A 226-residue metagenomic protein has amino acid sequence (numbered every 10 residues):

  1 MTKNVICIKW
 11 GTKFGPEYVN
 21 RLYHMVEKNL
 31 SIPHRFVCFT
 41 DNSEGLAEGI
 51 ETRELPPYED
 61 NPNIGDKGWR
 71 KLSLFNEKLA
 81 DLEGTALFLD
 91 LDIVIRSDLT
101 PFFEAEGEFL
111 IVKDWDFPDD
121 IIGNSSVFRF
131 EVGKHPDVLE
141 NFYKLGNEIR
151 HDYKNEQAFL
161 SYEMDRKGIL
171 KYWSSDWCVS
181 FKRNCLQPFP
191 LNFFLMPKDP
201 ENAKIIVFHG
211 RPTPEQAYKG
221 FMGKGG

Functional and structural regions predicted by a protein language model:
M1-P62, L79-L82, V132: N-terminal anchoring/stem segment of glycosyltransferases
K9, T40, E54-E59, K113-W115 (+4 more regions): Residues at the C-termini of beta-strands that transition into short coil/loop
I32-D41, T85-L89, I93, F109-V112 (+2 more regions): Short, hydrophobic beta-strand segments that form beta-sheet elements in well-ordered domains
V37-G45, I95-T100, D176-W177, R211-P212: Short, polar loop motifs at secondary-structure junctions
E44, E48-E54, Y58, W69-I122 (+1 more regions): GT-A fold catalytic core of metal-dependent nucleotide-sugar glycosyltransferases, centered on the diacidic
I50-E59, G68, F181-F194: Charged, often glycine-rich, active-site loop that binds/positions anionic groups
L99-E163: Conserved catalytic core of nucleotide-sugar-dependent glycosyltransferases
P136-G226: Catalytic core and acceptor-binding pocket of nucleotide-sugar-dependent glycosyltransferases
